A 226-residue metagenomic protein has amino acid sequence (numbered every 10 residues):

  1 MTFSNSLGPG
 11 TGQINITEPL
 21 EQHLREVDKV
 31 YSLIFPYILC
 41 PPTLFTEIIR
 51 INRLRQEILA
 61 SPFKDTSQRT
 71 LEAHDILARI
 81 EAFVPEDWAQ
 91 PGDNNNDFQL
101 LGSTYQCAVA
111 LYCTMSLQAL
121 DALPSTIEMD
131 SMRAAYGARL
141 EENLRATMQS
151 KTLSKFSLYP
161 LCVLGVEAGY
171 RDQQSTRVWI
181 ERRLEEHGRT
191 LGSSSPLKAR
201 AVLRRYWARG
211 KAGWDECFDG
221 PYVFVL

Functional and structural regions predicted by a protein language model:
M1-T2: Long, hydrophobic, well-ordered secondary-structure blocks that form the structural core and pocket-lining surfaces
L7-Y159, V163-R189: Cytosolic regulatory protein-protein interaction regions
R182-L226: Intrinsically disordered, low-complexity regulatory regions with latent secondary structure
